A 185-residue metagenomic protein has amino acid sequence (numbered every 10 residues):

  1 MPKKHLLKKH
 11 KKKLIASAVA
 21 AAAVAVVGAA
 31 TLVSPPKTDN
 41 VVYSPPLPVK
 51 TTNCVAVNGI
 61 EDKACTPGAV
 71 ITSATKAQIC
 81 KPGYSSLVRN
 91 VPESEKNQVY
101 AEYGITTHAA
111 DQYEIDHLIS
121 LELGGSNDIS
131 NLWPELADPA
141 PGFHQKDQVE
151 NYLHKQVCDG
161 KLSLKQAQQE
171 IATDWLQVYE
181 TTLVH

Functional and structural regions predicted by a protein language model:
P2-Y113, L123-H185: Nuclease and nuclease-like effector domains acting on nucleic acids or nucleotide cofactors
S120: Short active-site segment of divalent metal-dependent hydrolases/proteases that encodes the spacing between
